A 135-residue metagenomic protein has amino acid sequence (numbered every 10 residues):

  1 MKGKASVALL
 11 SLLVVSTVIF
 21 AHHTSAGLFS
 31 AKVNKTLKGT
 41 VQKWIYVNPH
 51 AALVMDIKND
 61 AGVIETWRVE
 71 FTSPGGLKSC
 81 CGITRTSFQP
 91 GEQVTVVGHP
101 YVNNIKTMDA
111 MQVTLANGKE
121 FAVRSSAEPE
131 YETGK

Functional and structural regions predicted by a protein language model:
M1-L9: Bacterial N-terminal signal peptides that target proteins for export
A21-K35: Short boundary/loop segments of OB/S1/cold-shock single-stranded nucleic-acid-binding domains
G39-V41: Conserved hydrophobic positions within beta-strands
V47-K58: Short aromatic-glycine-enriched beta-strand elements
G62-G75: Short, basic/aromatic beta-hairpin or loop at an interaction surface
S79-V96: Short nucleic-acid-contacting surface segments enriched for D/E, G, S/T with interspersed K/R
Y101-S125: OB-fold/S1-family single-stranded nucleic acid-binding modules
